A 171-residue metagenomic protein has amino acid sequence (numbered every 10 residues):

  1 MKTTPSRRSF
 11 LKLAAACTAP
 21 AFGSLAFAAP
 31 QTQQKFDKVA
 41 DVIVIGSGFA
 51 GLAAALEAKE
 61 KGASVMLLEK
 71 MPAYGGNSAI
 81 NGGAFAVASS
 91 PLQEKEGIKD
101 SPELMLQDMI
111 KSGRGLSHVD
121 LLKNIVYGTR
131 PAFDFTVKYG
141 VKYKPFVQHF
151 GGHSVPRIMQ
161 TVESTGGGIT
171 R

Functional and structural regions predicted by a protein language model:
M1-C17: N-terminal secretory signal peptides and thylakoid transit peptides that target proteins across membranes
A28-K38: A short, basic/flexible loop-to-alpha-helix module at the beginning of a structural domain
F36-G48: Beta1/beta-strand and adjacent pyrophosphate-binding region of the FAD-binding site in flavoprotein oxidoreductases
G51: N-terminal Rossmann-fold NAD(P) dinucleotide-binding loop
A58: Aromatic pocket-lining residues of Rossmann-like dinucleotide-binding sites
K61-S78: Glycine-rich FAD pyrophosphate-binding loop
V87-N124: Glycine-rich active-site loop/strand segments that organize a redox cofactor
Y127-R171: Conserved redox-cofactor binding core of oxidoreductases
